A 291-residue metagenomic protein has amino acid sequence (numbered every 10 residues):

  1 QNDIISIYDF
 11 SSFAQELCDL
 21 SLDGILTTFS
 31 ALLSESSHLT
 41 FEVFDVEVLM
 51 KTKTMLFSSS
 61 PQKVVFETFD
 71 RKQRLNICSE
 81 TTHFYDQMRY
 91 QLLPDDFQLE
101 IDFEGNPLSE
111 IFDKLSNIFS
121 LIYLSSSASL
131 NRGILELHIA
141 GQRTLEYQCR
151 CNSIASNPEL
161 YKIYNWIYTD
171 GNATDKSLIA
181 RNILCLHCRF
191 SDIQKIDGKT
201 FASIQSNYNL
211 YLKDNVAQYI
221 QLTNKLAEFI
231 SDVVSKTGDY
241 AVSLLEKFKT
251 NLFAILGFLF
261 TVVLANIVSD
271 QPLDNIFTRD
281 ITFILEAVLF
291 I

Functional and structural regions predicted by a protein language model:
N2-K195: Extended, non-transmembrane interaction/recognition domains
V43-V48, V64-V65, V216, V233-V234 (+4 more regions): Extended aliphatic helical segments
P158-K176, N207-N215, L244-L256: Alpha-helical transmembrane segments of integral membrane proteins, especially early/N-terminal helices
I179-Q218: Short, non-transmembrane cytosolic segments of multipass membrane proteins
Y208-V216, I220-T223, K247, N266-Q271: A contiguous, surface-oriented mixed alpha/beta subdomain in the mid-to-C-terminal portion of proteins that forms
L222-N266: Transmembrane alpha-helical segments and their cytosolic interface motifs in multi-pass membrane proteins
T250-I291: Transmembrane alpha-helical hairpins and terminal membrane-anchor modules
